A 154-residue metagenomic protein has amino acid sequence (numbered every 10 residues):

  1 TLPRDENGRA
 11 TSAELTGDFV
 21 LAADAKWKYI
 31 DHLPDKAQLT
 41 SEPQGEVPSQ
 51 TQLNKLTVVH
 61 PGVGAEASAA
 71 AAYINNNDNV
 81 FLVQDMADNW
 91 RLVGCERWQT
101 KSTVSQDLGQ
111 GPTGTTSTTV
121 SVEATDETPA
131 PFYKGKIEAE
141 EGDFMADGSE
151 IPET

Functional and structural regions predicted by a protein language model:
T1, V58, V120-V122: Short beta-strand element of the conserved SAM-dependent methyltransferase core
T1-K55, W98-P112: Solvent-exposed edge beta-strands and adjacent loop segments that serve as assembly or binding interfaces
A10-A13, A22-A25, A37, A65-A72 (+5 more regions): A sequence-composition feature that detects small, non-aromatic residues
A22, I30-H32, N76, G135-K136 (+1 more regions): Generic signature of intrinsically disordered, low-complexity segments enriched in small/polar residues
D31, A37-Q99: Structured, beta-strand-rich domain cores that present glycine/charged loop surfaces used to bind extended ligands
W98-T154: Mixed-charge, glycine-accented linear interaction segment located at domain edges/termini
